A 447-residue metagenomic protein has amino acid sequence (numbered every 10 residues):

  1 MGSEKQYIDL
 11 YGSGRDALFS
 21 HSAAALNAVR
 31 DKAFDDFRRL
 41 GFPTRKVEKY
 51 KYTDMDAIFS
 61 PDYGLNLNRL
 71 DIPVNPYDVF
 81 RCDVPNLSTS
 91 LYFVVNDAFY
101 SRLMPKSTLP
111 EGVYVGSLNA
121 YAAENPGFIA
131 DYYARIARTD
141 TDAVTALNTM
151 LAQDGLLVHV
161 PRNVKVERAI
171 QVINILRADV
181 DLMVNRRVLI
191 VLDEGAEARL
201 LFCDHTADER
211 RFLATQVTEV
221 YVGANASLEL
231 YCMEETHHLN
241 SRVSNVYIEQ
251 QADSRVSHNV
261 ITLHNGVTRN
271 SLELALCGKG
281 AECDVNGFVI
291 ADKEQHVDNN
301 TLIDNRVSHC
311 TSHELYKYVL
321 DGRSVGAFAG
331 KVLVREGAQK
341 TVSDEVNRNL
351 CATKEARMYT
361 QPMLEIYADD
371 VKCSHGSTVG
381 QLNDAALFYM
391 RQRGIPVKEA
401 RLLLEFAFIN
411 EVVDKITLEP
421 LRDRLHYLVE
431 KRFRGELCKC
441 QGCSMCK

Functional and structural regions predicted by a protein language model:
M1-A146, L315, D321: N-terminal amphipathic, basic helical "cap/leader" segment at the start of enzyme domains
K106, E111-Y114, Y121-I395, I409 (+1 more regions): Conserved beta-strand/loop scaffold segments within soluble protein domains that form the structured core and edges
